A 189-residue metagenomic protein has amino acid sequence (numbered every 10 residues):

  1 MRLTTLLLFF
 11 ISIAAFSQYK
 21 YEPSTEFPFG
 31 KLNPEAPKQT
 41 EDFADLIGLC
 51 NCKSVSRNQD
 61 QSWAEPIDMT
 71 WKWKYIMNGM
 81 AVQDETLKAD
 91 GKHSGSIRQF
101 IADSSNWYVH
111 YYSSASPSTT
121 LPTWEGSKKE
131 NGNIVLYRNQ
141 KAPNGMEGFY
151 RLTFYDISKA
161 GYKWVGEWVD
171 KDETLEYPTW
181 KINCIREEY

Functional and structural regions predicted by a protein language model:
M1-E22: Bacterial Sec-dependent N-terminal signal peptides
Q18-Y189: Hydrophobic small-molecule pocket/channel-lining residues, especially in calycin-type beta-barrels
